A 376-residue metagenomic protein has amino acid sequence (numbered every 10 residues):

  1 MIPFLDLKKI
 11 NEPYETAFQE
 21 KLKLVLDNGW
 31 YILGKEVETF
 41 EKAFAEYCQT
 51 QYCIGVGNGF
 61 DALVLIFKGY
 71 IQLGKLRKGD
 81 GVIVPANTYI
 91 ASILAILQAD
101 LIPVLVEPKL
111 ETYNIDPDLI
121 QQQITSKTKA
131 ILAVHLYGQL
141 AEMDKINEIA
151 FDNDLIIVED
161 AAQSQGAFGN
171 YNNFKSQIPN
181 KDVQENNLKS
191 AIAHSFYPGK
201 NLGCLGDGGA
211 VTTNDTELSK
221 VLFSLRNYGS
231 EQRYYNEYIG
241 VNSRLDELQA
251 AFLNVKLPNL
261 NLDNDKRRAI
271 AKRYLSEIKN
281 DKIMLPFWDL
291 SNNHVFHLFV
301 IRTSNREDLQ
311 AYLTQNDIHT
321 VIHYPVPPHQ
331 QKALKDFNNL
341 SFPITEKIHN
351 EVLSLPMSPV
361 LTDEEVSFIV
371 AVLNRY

Functional and structural regions predicted by a protein language model:
M1-W30, N316, P356: N-terminal "arm"/small-domain region of PLP-dependent enzymes with the aminotransferase-like
K8, E20, V37-A43, Y47-C53 (+6 more regions): PLP-dependent aminotransferase class I/II
W30, G34-G81, L94-Q98, L105: Phosphate-binding glycine-rich loop
K68-I124, A130: Conserved PLP-anchoring active-site segment centered on the Schiff-base-forming lysine
A95-I96, I149, N201, L248: Hydrophobic/aromatic ligand-binding patch that stacks against planar heteroaromatic rings of cofactors or nucleotides
A99, D152-N153, N316: Helix C-cap/helix->beta junction micro-motif
E111-C204, V211-T212, S354: Active-site phosphate-binding strand-loop segment of PLP-dependent enzymes
